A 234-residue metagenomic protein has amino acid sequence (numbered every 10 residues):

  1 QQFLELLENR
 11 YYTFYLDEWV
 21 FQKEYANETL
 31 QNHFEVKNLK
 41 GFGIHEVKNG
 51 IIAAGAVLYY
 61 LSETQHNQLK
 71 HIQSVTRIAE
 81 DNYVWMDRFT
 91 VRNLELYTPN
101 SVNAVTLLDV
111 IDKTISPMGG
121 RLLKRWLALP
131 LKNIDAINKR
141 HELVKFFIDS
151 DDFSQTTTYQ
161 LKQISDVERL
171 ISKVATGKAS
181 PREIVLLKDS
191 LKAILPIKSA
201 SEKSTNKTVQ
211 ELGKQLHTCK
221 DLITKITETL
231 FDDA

Functional and structural regions predicted by a protein language model:
Q1-F146, Y159-A175, A179-A234: Charged catalytic and DNA/RNA-contacting regions of genome-maintenance and nucleic-acid-processing enzymes
I148-S154: Conserved interaction-surface patches within small, structured recognition/assembly domains
